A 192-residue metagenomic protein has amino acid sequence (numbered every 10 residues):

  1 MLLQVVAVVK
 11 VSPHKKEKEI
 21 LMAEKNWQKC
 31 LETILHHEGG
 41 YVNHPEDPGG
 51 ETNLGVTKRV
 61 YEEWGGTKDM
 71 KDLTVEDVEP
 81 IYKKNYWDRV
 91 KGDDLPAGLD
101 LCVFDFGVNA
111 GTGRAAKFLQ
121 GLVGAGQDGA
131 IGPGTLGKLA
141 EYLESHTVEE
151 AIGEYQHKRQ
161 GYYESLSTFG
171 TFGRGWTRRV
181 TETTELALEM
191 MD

Functional and structural regions predicted by a protein language model:
L2-D192: Cell-wall polysaccharide-cleaving catalytic domain and substrate-binding groove, primarily in peptidoglycan/chitin
